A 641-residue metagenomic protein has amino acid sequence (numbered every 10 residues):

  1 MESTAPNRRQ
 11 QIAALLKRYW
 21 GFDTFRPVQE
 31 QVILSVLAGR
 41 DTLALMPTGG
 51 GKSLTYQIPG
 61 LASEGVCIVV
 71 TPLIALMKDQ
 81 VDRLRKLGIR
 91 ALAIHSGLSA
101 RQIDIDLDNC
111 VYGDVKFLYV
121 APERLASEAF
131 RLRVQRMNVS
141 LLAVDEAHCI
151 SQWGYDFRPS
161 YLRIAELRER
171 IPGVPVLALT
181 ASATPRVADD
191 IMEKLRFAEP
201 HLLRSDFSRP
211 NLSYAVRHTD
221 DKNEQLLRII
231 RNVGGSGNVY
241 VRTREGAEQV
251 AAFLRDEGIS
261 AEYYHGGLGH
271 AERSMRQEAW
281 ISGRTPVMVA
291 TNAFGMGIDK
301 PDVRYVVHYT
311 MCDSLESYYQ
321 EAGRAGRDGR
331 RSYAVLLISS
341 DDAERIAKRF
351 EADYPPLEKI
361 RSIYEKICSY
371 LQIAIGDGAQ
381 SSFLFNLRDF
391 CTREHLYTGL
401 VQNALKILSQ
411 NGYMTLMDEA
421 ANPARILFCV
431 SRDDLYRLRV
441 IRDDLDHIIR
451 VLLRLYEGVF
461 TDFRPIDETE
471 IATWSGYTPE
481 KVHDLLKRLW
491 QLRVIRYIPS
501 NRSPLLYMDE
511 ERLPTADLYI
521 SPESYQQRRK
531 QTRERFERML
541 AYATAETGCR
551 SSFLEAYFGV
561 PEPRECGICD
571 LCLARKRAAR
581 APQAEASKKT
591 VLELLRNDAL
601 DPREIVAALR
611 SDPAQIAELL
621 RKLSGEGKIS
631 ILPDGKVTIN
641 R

Functional and structural regions predicted by a protein language model:
E2-Y19, D23-P27, Q31-S53, G60-I68 (+2 more regions): Helicase motor core with emphasis on the C-terminal RecA-like subdomain
G21, R231, R596-N597, R621: Amphipathic alpha-helical interaction elements
H218, I338-S340, E510, L573 (+1 more regions): Non-catalytic surface loops within mature trypsin-like serine protease
P356-R512, D517-A614, L619, E626-L632 (+1 more regions): C-terminal accessory/connector segments of nucleic-acid motor ATPases
